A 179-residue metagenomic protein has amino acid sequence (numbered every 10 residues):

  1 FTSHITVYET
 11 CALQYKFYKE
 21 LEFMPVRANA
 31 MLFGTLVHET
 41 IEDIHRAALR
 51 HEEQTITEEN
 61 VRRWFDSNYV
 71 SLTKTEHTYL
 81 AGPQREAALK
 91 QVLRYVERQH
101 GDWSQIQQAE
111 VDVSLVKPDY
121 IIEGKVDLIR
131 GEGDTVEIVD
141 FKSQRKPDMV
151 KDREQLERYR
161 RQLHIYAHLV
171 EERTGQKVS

Functional and structural regions predicted by a protein language model:
F1-A47: C-terminal, charged and often intrinsically disordered regions of DNA end-processing helicases and nucleases
V7, R27, M31-T35, T55 (+6 more regions): Conserved structured core elements
C11, V37-H38, A88, L128 (+1 more regions): A residue-level signal for conserved active-site and pocket-lining positions in enzyme catalytic cores
A12-L21, H38-E42, F65-L72, D140-P147 (+1 more regions): Short acidic (Asp/Glu) and glycine-rich catalytic loops that position anionic groups and cofactors
F17-V26, L49, V70-T78, E110 (+1 more regions): Glycine- and acidic
F33, Q54-D66, I106, P147 (+1 more regions): Substrate-binding beta-hairpin/strand module that engages nucleic acids
T40-D112, V116: A non-catalytic, helix-rich entry segment at domain boundaries
W103, Q108-T174: Non-catalytic protein-protein interaction segments used by genome-maintenance enzymes to assemble and couple activities
